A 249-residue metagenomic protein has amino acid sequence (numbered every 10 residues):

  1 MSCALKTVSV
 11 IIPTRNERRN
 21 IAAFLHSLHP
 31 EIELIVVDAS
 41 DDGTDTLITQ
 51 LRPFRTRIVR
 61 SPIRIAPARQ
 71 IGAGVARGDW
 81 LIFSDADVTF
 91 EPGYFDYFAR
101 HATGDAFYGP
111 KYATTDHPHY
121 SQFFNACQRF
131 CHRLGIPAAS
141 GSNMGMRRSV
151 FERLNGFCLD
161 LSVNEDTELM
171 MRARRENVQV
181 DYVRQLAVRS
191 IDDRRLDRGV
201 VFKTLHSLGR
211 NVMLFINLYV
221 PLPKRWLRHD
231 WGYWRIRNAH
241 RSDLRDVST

Functional and structural regions predicted by a protein language model:
I11-P30: Short, well-formed alpha-helical segments that are part of the catalytic scaffolds of diverse glycosyltransferases
S27, V37-L47, V88: A conserved acidic beta->alpha catalytic loop
E31-S40, V59-S61: Short beta-strand/loop segment that forms part of the nucleotide-sugar
R60-A76: Glycine-rich, basic loop-to-helix element that forms the pyrophosphate-binding segment of sugar-nucleotide handling
L81: Short aromatic/hydrophobic "clamp" motif used to bind/position activated sugar donors
G93-H119: Conserved donor NDP-sugar-binding/catalytic core segment of glycosyltransferases
A113-D116, Q128-M146: A recurrent flexible, glycine/aromatic-enriched loop bordering the glycosyltransferase active site that acts as
V163-L169: Acidic donor-binding loop at a coil-to-helix junction in glycosyltransferase catalytic cores that engages
